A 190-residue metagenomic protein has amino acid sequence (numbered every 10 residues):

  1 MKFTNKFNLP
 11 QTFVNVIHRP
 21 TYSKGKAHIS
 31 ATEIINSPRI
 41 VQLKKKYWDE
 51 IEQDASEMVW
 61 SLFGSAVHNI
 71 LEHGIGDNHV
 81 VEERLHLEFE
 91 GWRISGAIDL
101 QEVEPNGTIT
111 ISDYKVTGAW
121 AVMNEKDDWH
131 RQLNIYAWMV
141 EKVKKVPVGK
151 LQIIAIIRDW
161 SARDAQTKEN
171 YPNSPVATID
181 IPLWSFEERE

Functional and structural regions predicted by a protein language model:
M1-I111, G118-R131, E141, R163-P175: Metal-dependent nuclease catalytic cores that hydrolyze phosphodiester bonds in DNA/RNA, characterized by
E102, Y114, I153-A155: Hydrophobic side chains in beta-strands
T108-D113, G149-Q152: Short, well-ordered strand-loop elements centered on a beta-strand within folded domains, enriched for acidic residues
E141-R189: Substrate-binding beta-hairpin/strand module that engages nucleic acids
